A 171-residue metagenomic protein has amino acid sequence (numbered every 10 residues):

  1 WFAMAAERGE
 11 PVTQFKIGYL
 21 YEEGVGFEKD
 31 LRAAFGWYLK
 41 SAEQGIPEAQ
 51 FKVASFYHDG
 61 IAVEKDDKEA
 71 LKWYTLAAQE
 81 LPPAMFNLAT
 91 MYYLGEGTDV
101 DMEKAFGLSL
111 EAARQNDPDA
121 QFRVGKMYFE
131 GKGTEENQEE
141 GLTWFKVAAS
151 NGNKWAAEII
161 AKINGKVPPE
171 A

Functional and structural regions predicted by a protein language model:
W1-A3, M91: Intrinsically disordered, low-complexity linker/propeptide segments enriched in Ser/Thr/Gly/Pro and acidic residues
E7-P11, E23-V25, D30, E43-P47 (+9 more regions): Short helix-capping/linker turns of helical repeat alpha-solenoids
K16-E23, K52-D59, V63, M85-L94 (+2 more regions): Hydrophobic face of amphipathic alpha-helices that form TPR/SEL1-like repeat modules and related alpha-solenoid
V147-A171: Terminal, low-structured helical/coil segments at or just beyond the last alpha-helical repeat
